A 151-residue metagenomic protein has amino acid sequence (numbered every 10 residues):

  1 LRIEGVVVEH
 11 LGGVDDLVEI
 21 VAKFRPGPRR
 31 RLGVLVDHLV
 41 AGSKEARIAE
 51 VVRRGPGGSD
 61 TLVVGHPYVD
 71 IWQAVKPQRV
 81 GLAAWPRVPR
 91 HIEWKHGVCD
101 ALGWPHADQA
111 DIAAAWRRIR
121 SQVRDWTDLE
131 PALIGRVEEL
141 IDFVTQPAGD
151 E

Functional and structural regions predicted by a protein language model:
L1-E151: Acidic, divalent-metal-binding catalytic cores of TOPRIM and closely related two-metal-ion phosphodiester/pyrophosphate
